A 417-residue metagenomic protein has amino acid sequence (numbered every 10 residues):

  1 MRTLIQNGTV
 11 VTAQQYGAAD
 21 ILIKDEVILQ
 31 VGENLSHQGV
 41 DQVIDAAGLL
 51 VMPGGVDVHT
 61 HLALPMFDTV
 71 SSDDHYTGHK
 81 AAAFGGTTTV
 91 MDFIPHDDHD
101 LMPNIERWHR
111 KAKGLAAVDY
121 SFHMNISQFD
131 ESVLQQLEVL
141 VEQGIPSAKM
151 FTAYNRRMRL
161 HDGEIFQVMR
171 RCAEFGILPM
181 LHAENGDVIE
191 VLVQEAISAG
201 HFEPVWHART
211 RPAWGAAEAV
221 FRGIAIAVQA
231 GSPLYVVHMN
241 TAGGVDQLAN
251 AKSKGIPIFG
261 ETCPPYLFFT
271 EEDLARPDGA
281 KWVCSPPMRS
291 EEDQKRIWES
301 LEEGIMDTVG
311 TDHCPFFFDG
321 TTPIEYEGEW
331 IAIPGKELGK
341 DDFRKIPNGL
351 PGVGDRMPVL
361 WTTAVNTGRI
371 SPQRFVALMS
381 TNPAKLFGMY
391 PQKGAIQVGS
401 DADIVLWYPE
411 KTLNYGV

Functional and structural regions predicted by a protein language model:
M1-P53: Histidine-rich, glycine-flanked metal-binding segment
G8, E26, G48, H59 (+13 more regions): Divalent metal-coordination and catalytic microenvironments
A46-L115, S132: Metal-associated gating/positioning segment near the N- to mid-region
T87-T89, V118, P146, D307: Short acidic/polar active-site loop segments enriched in Thr and Asp
V90-D92, S121-M124, P233-H238: Short catalytic-loop micro-motif centered on adjacent basic/acidic residues
M102-V118, F166-L181: Alpha-helix-loop-beta-strand connector modules within alpha/beta enzyme cores
S132-V309, C314-F317, E325-W330: Histidine/acidic residue-rich metal-binding segments in metalloenzymes
F202-G231, W282, P315-K411: His/Asp/Glu-enriched, well-ordered alpha-helical/loop segment that forms or immediately abuts the divalent-metal
